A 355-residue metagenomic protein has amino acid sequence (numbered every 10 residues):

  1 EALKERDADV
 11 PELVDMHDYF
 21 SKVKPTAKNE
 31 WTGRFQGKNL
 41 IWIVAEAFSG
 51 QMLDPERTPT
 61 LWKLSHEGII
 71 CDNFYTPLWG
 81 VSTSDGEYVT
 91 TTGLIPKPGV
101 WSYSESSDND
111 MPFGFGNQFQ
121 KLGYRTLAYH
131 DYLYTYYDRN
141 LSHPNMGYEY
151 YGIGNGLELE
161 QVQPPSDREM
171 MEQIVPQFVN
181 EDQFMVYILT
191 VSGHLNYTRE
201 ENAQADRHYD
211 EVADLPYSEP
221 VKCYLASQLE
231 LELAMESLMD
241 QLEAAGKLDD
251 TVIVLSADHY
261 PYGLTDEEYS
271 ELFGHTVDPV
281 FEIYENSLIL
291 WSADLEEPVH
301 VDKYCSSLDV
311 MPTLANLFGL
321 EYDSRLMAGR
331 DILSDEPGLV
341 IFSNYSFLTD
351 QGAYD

Functional and structural regions predicted by a protein language model:
E1-A2, P59: Transmembrane and membrane-interface helices of multi-pass, inner-membrane envelope-modifying transferases
A2-F20: Non-catalytic propeptide/linker segments at domain boundaries
V14-D355: Solvent-exposed soluble domains appended to multi-pass membrane proteins
